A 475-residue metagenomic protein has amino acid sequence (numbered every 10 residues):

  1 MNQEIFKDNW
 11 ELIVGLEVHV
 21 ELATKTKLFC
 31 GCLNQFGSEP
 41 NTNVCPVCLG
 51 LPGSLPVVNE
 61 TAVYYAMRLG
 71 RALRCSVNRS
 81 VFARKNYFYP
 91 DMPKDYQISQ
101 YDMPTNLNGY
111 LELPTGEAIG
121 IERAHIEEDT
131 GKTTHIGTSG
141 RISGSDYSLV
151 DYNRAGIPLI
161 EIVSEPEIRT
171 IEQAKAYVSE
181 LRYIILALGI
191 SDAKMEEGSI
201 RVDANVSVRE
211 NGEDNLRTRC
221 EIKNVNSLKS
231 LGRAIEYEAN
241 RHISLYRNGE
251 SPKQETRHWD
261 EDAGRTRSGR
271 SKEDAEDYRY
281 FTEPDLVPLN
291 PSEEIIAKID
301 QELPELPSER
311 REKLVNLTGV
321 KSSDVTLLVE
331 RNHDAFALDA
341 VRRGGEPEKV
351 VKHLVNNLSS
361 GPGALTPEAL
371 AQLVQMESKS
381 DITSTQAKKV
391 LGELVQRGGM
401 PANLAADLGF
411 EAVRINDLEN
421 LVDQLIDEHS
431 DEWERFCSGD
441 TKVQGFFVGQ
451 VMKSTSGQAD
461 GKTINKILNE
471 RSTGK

Functional and structural regions predicted by a protein language model:
M1, K7-G15, T26-K27, L33 (+3 more regions): N-terminal, polar/charged subdomain of small-to-medium soluble alpha/beta proteins
M1-V81, I168-R169, S179, I190 (+3 more regions): N-terminal, positively charged regions that mediate nucleic acid binding
N2-I13, G53, V57, V150-E167 (+1 more regions): Charged, compositionally biased, marginally structured helical/coil segments
I5, L22, L111-G116, V208-G212: Short acidic, glycine-rich loop/turn motifs
A23-K25, I126-D129, N211: Short, conserved beta-turn/loop elements at beta-strand boundaries and strand-helix junctions
K25, F29-L33, M92, K132-T134 (+3 more regions): Short acidic, glycine/serine/threonine-rich loops at helix termini
E39-P40, P90, D129-T133, N226-A234 (+1 more regions): Short, surface-exposed linear segments at secondary-structure transitions and domain or protein termini
T42-S143: Active-site loop/lid in soluble adenylation, ligation, and acyl-transfer enzymes
